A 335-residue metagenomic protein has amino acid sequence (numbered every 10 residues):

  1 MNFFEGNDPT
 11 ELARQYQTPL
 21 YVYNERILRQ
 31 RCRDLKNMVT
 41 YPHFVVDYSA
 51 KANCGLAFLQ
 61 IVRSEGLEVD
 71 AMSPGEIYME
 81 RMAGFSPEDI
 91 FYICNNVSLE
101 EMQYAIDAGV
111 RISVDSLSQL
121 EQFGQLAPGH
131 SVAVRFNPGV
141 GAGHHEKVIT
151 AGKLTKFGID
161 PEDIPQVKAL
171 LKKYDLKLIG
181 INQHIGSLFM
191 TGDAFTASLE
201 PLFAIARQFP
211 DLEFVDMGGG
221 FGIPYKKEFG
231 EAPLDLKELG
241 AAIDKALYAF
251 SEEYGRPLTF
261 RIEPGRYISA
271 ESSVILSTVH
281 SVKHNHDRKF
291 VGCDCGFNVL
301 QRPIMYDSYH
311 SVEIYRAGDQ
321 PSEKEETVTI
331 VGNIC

Functional and structural regions predicted by a protein language model:
M1-I112, L117-H130, K168-A169, K173-K177 (+1 more regions): A charged N-terminal "starter" segment
D8, N24-I27, R31, C54-F58 (+13 more regions): General structural feature for long, well-ordered alpha-helical segments within catalytic domains of soluble enzymes
R26-I27, S49-G55, M72-G75, N95-V97 (+9 more regions): Active-site beta-loop-alpha junctions enriched in small/polar residues
H43-D47, G66-E68, D89-F91, G109-R111 (+7 more regions): Structural preference for beta-strand elements that scaffold enzyme active sites
I61-V62, G84-S86, I106, L126-G129 (+5 more regions): Short, glycine/charged-enriched secondary-structure capping and boundary segments
A83-F85, Y104, Q125-P128, K147-I149 (+5 more regions): Solvent-exposed alpha-helices and their adjacent loops that cap or buttress functional pockets in soluble metabolic
G139-S281: Active-site loop/helix belt of alpha/beta enzymes
G255-C335: Charged (often Lys/Glu-rich) extended helix/loop segments that serve as interaction or gating elements
